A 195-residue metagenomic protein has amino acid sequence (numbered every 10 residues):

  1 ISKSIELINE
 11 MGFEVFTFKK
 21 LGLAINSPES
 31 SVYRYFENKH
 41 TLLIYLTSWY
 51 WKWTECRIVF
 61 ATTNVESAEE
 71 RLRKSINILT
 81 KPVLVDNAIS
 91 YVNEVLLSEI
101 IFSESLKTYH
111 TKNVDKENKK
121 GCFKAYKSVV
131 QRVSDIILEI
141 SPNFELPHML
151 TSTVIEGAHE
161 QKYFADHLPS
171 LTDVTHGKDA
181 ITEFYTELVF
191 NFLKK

Functional and structural regions predicted by a protein language model:
I1-S2, F36-V59: An amphipathic alpha-helix adjacent to DNA-recognition modules
I1-T17: Short, amphipathic alpha-helix enriched in basic
E14-T41: Helix-turn-helix
K20, R71-K74, I78, M149-E156: Amphipathic alpha-helical interaction segments
Y45, A61-V95: Hydrophobic alpha-helical connector segments
W53, R57, D86, E104 (+3 more regions): A short secondary-structure junction motif
E70, L97-E139: Amphipathic alpha-helical packing segments from all-alpha helical-bundle domains
K127, Q131-P142, S152-K195: C-terminal peripheral helix-coil segments that are non-catalytic and often amphipathic
